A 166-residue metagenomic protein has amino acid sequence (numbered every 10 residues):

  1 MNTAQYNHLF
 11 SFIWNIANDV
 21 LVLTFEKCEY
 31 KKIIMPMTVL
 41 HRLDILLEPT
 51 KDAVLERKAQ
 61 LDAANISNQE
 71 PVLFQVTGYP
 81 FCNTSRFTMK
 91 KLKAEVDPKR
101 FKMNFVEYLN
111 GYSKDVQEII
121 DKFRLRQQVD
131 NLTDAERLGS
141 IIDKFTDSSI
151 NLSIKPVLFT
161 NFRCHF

Functional and structural regions predicted by a protein language model:
M1-F166: Non-catalytic, mostly N-terminal accessory regions of nucleic-acid modification and defense proteins
